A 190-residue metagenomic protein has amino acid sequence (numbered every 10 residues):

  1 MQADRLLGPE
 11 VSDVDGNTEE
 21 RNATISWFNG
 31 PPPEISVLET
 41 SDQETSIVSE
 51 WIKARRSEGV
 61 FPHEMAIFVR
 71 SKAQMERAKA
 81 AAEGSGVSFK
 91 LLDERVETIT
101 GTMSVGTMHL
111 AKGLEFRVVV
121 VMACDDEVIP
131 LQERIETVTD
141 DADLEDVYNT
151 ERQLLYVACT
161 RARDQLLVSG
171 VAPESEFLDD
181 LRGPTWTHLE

Functional and structural regions predicted by a protein language model:
M1-F89, E94-V96, A111, V147: Helicase P-loop NTPase motor core
E34, T102-M103: Short, hydrophobic/aromatic-rich segments at coil-to-beta transitions
F61-H63, G106-V171, D180, E190: Conserved helicase C-terminal RecA-like lobe
Q74-E76, E127-I129, S175-E176: Flexible loop/turn segments at secondary-structure boundaries
A80-G84, R134-E136, L181-G183: Short, glycine/charged-enriched secondary-structure capping and boundary segments
V96-T102: Conserved helicase ATPase core of P-loop NTP-dependent helicases/translocases
E176-T187: A conserved SF2-helicase RecA2
